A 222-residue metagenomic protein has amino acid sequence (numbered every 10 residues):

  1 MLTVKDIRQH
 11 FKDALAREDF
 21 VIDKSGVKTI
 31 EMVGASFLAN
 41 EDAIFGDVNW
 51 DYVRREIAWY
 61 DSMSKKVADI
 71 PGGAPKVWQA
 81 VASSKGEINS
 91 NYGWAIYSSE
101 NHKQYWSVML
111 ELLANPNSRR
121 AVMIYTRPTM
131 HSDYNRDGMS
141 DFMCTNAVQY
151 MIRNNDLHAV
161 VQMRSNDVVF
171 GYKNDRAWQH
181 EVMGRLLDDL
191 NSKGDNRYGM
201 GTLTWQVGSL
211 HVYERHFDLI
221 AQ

Functional and structural regions predicted by a protein language model:
M1-Q222: Terminal, non-catalytic protein-protein interaction segments that mediate quaternary/complex assembly
